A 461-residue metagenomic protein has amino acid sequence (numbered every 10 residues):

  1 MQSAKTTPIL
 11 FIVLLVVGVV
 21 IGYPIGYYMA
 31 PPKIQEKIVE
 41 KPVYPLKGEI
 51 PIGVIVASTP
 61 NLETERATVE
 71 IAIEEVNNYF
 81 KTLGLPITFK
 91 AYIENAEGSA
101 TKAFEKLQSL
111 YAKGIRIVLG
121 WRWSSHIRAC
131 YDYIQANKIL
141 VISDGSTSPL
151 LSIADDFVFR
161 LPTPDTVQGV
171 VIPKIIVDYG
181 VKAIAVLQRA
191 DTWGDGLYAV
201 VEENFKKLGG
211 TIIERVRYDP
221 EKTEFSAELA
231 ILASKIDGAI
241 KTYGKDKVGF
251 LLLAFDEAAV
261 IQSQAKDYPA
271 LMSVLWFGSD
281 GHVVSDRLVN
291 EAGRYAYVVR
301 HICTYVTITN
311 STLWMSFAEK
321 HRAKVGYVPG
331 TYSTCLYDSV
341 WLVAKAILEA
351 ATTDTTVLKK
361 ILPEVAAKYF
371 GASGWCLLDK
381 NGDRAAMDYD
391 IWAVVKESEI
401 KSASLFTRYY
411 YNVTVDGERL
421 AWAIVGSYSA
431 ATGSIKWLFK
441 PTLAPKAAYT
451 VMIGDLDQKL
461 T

Functional and structural regions predicted by a protein language model:
M1-V43, I424, W437-F439, V451 (+1 more regions): Secretory targeting signatures
K47-E49, N61-T68, Y79-I153, L161 (+2 more regions): Beta-alpha junction/loop-to-helix N-cap segments that form part of ligand/metal-binding clefts
I52-E70, E94-A100, A190-G194, P329-T334: Extracytoplasmic "Venus flytrap"
E70-K81, Q108-R116, D132-I139, K174-K182 (+6 more regions): Sec-exported extracytoplasmic/periplasmic mature domains
I115-T223, D267-V306: Extracytoplasmic ligand/sensor domains, especially the bilobed periplasmic-binding protein
S124-Q135, L232, K245-Y268, L342: Hydrophobic alpha-helical
Q262-Y337, L348-T353: Extracellular/periplasmic periplasmic-binding protein-like sensory domains
H321-S333, A344-F406: Segments of small-molecule ligand-sensing domains
